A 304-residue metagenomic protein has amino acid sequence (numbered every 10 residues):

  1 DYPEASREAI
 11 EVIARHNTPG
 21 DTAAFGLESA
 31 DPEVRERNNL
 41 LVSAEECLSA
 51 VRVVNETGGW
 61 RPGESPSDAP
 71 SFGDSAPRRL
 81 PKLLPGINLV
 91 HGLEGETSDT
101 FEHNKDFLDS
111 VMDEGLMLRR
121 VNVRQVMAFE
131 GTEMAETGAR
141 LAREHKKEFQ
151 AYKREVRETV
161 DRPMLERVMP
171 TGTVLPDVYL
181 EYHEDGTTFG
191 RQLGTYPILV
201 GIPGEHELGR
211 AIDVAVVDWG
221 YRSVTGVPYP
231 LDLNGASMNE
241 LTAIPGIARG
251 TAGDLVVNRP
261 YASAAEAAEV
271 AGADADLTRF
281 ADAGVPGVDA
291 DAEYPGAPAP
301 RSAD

Functional and structural regions predicted by a protein language model:
D1-G86, H91-E96: Conserved SAM/AdoMet-binding glycine-rich loop
F25, I87, L108, V121 (+2 more regions): Conserved, mostly hydrophobic/aromatic
R37-N38, E94-D99, K105-P176: Radical SAM enzyme [4Fe-4S]-AdoMet core and its adjacent flexible, acidic and glycine-rich loops/tails across
K146-L231: Terminal RNA-binding accessory module
P230-T242: Disulfide-bonded cysteine-rich modules in secreted/extracellular proteins, activating on the conserved Cys frameworks
A248-R249: Small-residue hinge/turn detector
V256-A264: Residue-level signature of tetratricopeptide-repeat
A268-S302: Alpha-helical interaction/regulatory segments in DNA maintenance proteins
